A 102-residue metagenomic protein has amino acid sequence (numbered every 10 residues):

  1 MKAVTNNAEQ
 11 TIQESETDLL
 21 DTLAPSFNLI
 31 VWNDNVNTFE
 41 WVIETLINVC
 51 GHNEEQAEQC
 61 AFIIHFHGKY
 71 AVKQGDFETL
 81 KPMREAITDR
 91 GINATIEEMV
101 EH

Functional and structural regions predicted by a protein language model:
M1-H102: Terminal domain-initiation and capping elements
